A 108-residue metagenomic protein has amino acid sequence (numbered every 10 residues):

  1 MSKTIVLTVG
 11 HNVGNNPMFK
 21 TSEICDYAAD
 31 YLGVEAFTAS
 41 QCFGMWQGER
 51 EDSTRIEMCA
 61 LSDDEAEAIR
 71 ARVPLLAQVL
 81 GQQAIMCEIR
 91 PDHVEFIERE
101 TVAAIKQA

Functional and structural regions predicted by a protein language model:
M1-A108: Positively charged, small/polar-rich N-terminal and surface patches that mediate targeting and assembly and bind
